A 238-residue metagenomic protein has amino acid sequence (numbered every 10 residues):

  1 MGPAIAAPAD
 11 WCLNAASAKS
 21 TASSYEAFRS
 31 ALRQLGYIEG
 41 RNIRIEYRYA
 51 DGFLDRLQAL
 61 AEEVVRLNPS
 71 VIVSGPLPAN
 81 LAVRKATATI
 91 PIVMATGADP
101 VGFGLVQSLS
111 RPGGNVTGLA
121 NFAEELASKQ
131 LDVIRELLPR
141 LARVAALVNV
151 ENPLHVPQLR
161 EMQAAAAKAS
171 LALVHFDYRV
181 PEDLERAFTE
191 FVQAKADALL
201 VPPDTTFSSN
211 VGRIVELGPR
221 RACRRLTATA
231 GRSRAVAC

Functional and structural regions predicted by a protein language model:
M1-C238: Short hydrophobic alpha-helices and adjacent helix-cap/hinge residues
